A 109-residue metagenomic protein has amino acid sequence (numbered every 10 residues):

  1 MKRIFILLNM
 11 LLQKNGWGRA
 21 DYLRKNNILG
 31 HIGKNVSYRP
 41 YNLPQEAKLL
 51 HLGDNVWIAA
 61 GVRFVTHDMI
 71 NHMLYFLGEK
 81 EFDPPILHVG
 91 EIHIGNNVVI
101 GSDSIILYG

Functional and structural regions predicted by a protein language model:
M1-L29, K34, V62, H67-H72: Terminal amphipathic alpha-helical/low-complexity segments used for targeting or macromolecular assembly
R19, Y38-G109: Flexible, glycine/small-residue-enriched loop-and-beta-strand segment within the central core of proteins
